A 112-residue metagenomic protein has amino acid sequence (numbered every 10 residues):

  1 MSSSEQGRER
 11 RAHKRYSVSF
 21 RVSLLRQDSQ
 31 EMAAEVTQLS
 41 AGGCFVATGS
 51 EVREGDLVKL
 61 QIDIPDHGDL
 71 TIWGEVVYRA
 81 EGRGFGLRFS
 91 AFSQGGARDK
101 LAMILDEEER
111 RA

Functional and structural regions predicted by a protein language model:
M1-A112: Structured alpha-helical
